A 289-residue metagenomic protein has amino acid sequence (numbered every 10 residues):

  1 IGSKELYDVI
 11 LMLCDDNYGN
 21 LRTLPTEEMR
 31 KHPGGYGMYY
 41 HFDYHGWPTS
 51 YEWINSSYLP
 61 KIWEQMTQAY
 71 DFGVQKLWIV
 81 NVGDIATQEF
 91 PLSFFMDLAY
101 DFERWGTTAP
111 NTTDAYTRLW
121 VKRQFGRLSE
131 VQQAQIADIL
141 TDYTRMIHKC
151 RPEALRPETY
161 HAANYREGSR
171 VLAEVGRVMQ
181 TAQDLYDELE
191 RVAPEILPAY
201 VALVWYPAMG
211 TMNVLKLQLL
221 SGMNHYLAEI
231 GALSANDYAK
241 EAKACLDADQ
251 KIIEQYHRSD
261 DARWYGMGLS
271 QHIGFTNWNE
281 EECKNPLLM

Functional and structural regions predicted by a protein language model:
I1-P25, F42-S50, V82-L98, M146-G168: Aromatic-lined carbohydrate-binding surfaces of glycoside hydrolases
I1-P33, G168-Y200: Gly/Pro-rich turn-and-neighbor structural signature
L11, A69, N81, W120 (+1 more regions): Conserved, mostly hydrophobic/aromatic
H32-S57: Active-site clefts of carbohydrate-active enzymes
W53-V80, D97-W105, Y238-Q255: Catalytic-core region of carbohydrate-active enzymes that cleave or remodel glycosidic bonds
L98-V178: Charged, amphipathic alpha-helical linkers/stalks
A162-R170, G222-K243: Acidic, serine/threonine/proline-rich low-complexity intrinsically disordered regions
I230-M289: C-terminal amphipathic alpha-helical interaction region
